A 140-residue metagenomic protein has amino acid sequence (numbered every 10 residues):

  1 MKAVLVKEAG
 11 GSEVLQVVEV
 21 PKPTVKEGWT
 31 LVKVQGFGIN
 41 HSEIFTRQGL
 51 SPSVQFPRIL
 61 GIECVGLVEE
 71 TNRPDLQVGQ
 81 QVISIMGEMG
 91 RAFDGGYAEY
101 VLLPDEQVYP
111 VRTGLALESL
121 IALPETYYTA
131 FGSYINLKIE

Functional and structural regions predicted by a protein language model:
M1-A3: Extreme N-terminal starter segment of soluble prokaryotic enzymes
A9-G10: Proline/serine/threonine-rich low-complexity linkers at boundaries of modular beta-sandwich domains
V14-E19, P52, G95: Residues that act as N-cap/strand-start positions at coil-to-secondary-structure junctions
V17-K22, V65-L67, Y100-L102, V108: Conserved hydrophobic/aromatic beta-strand scaffold that supports enzyme active sites
P21-G38, L50-M89, L115: Glycine-rich beta-strand-centered segment in the early N-terminal region that forms part of a ligand/cofactor-binding
S42-R47: Cytochrome P450 core scaffold surrounding the K-helix E-X-X-R motif and the conserved "meander" helix-loop region
M86-E140: NAD(P)H dinucleotide-binding glycine-rich loop of Rossmann-like/cofactor-binding domains, especially the beta1-alpha1
